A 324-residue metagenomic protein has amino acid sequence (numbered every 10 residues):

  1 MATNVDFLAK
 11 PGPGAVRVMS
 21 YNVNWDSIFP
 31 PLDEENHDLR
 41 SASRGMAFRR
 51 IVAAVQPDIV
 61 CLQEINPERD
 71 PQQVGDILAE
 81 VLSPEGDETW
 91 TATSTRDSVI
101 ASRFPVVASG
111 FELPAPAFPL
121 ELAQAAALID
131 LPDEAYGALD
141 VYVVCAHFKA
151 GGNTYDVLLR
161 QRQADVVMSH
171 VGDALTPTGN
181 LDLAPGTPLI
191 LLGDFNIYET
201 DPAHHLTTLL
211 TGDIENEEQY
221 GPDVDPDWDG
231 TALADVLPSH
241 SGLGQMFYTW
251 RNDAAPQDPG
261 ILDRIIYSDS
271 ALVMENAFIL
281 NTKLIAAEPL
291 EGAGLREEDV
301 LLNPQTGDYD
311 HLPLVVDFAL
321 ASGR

Functional and structural regions predicted by a protein language model:
M1-L82, D87, T93-D97, V141 (+5 more regions): N-terminal, active-site-proximal structural segment of metallo-dependent hydrolase catalytic domains
D6-A9, A123-D133, P304, V315: Short, surface-exposed beta-strand/loop micro-motifs that present aromatic residues
G14-R17, D58, P67, G110-L113 (+3 more regions): Residue-level recognition of alpha-helix boundary/capping or hinge positions
L39-F48, V74, A123-L237: Extracytoplasmic, non-cytosolic globular domains
A53-P57, D70, G75-S83, V106 (+5 more regions): Sec-exported extracytoplasmic/periplasmic mature domains
Q56, C61, I100, P105 (+3 more regions): Short loop/turn motifs at secondary-structure junctions
I65-G151: Structured beta-strand-rich core segments of catalytic domains in phosphoester-bond hydrolases
T176-P185, L189, I197-R324: Metal-dependent phosphoester-hydrolase catalytic domains
